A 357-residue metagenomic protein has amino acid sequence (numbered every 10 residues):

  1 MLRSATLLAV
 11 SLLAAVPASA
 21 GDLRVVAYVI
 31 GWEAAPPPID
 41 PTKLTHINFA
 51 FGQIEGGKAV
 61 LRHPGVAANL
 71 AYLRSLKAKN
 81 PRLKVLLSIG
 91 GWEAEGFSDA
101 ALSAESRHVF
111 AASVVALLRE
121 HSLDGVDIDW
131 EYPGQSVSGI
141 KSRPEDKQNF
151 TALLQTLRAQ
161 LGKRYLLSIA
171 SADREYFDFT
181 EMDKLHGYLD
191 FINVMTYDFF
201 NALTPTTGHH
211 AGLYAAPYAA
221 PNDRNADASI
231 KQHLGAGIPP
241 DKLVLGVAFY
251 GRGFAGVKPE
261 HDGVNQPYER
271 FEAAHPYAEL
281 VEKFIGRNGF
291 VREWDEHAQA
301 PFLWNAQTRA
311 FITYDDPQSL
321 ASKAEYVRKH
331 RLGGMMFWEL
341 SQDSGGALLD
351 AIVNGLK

Functional and structural regions predicted by a protein language model:
A5-A15: Bacterial N-terminal signal peptides
V16-A20: Sec/Tat signal peptide C-region and signal peptidase I cleavage site
G21-L118, D350: Glycan-recognition patch characteristic of GH18 chitinases/ENGases and related GlcNAc/peptidoglycan-binding proteins
V26, G56-A68, A112, P133-E282: Substrate-binding surface in catalytic domains of secreted glycosidases
V29-K43, A104-R119, D173-M182, A226 (+2 more regions): Short, acidic/polar
I47, L87, I128, L157 (+4 more regions): Conserved, mostly hydrophobic/aromatic
I89, A202-L203, G208-A211, V247-Y326 (+1 more regions): Glycan-binding loop/region signatures in secreted carbohydrate-active enzymes
D315-K357: Acidic/aromatic/glycine-rich contiguous surface patches that form carbohydrate-binding/processing clefts and analogous
